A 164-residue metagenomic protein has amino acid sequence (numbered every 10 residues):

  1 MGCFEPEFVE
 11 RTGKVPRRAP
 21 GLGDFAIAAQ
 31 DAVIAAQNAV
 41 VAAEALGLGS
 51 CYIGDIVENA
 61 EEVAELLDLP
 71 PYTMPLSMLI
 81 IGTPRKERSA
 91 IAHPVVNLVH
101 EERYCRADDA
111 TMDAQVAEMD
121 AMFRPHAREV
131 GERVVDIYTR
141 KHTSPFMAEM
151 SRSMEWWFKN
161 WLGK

Functional and structural regions predicted by a protein language model:
M1-K164: Acidic, surface-exposed loops and disordered segments
